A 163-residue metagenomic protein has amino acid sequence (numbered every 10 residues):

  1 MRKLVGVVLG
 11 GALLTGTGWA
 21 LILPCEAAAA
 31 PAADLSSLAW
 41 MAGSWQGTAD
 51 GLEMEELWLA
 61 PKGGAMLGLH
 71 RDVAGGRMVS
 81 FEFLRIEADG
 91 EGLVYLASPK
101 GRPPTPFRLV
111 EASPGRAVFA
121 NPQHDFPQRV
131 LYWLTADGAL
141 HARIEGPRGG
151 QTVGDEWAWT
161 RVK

Functional and structural regions predicted by a protein language model:
M1-L4: Positively charged n-region of N-terminal signal peptides that target proteins for export
V7-A20: Bacterial N-terminal signal peptides
I22-Q46: Short N-terminal segments immediately surrounding and downstream of signal-peptide cleavage
L23-A27, P104, L109, A139-H141 (+1 more regions): Edge beta-strand at a domain terminus
A32, A42, T48-Q123: Central antiparallel beta-sheet cores of small beta-barrel/beta-sandwich binding domains
E55, R129, E156: Short hydrophobic/aromatic beta-strand element in the GNAT-like acyltransferase core that lines or flanks the acyl-donor
F119-N121, V130-L134, H141-G146: Well-ordered alpha/beta subsegment
